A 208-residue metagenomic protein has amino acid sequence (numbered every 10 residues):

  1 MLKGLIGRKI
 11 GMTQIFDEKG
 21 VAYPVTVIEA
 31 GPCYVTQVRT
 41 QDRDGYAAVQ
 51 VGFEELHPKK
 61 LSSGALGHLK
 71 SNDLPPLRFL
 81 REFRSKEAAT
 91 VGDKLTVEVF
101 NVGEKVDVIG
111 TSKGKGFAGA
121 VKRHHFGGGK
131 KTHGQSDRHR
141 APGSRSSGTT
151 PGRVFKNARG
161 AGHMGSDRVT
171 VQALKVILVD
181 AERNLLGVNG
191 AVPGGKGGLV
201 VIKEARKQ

Functional and structural regions predicted by a protein language model:
M1-Q208: Extended basic (Lys/Arg/His-rich) segments that typically form rRNA-contacting surfaces in ribosomal proteins
